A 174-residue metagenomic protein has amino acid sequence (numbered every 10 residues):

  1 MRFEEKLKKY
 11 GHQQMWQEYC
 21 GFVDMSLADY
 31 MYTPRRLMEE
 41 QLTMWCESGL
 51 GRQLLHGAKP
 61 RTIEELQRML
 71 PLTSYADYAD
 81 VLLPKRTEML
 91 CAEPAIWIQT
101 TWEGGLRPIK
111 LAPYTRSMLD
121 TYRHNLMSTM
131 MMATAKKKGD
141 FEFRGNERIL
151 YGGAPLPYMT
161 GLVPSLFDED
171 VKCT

Functional and structural regions predicted by a protein language model:
M1-Q99, G104-T174: Nucleotide 5′-phosphate-binding alpha/beta core
